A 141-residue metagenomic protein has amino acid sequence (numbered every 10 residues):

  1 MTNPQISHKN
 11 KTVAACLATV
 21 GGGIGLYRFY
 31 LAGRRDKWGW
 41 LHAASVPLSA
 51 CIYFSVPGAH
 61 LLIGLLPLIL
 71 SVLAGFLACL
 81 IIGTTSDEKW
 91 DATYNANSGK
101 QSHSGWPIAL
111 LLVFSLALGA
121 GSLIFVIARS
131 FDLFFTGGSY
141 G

Functional and structural regions predicted by a protein language model:
T2-A15, G39-G141: Transmembrane helix recognition focused on a "late"/terminal membrane span
L17-R28: N-terminal signal-anchor/start-transfer transmembrane helix
